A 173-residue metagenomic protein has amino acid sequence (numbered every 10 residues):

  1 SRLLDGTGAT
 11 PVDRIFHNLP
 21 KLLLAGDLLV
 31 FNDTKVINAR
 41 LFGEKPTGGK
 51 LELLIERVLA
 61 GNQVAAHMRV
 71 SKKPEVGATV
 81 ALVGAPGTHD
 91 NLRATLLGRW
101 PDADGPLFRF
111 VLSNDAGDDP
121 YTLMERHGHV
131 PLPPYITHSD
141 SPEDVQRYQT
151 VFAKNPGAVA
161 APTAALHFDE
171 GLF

Functional and structural regions predicted by a protein language model:
S1-F173: A cross-family signal for N-terminal binding/gating loops and helix N-caps that shape access to the active site
